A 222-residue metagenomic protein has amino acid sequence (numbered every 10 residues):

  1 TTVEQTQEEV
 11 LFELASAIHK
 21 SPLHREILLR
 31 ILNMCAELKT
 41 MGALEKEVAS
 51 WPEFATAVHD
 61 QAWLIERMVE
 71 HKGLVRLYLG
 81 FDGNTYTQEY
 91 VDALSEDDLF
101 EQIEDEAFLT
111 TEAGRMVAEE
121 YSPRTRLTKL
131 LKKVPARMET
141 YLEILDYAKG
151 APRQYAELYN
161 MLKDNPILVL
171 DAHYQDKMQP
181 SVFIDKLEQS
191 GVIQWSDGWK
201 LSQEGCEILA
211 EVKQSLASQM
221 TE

Functional and structural regions predicted by a protein language model:
T1-F54, L127-A172: Short amphipathic alpha-helical interface segments
Q7, L11, R25, Q61 (+5 more regions): Short amphipathic alpha-helical segments that mediate assembly, nucleic-acid/protein binding, or membrane association
L32-C35, M68, Y121, A148 (+2 more regions): Generic structural signal for hydrophobic core residues of well-folded globular domains
E53-K72, R76-F81, V169-S190: Short amphipathic alpha-helical interaction segments
Q61, A118-L131, P135: Extended interaction regions within the primary functional domain
L77-T125, Q194-T221: Accessory beta->alpha helical hairpin/"wing" motif in late/C-terminal subdomains of nucleic-acid enzymes
K149-A156, N160-E222: Long, charged, low-complexity, helical-prone intrinsically disordered regions
